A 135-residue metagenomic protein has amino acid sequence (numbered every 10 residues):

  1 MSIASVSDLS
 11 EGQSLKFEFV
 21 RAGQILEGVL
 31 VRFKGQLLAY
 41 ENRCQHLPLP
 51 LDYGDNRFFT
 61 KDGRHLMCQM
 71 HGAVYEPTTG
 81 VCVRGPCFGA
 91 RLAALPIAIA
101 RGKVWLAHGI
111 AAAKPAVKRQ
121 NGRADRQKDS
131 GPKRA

Functional and structural regions predicted by a protein language model:
M1-D62, E76-P77, R91-A135: N-terminal pre-ligand scaffold of iron-sulfur
C44, C68-H71: Short cysteine clusters
F58-C68, C82-A90: Short cysteine/histidine-rich metal-coordination sites, predominantly Zn2+-binding motifs
A73-V74, V81: Short Gly/Pro-enriched loop/turn and capping motifs at secondary-structure junctions
